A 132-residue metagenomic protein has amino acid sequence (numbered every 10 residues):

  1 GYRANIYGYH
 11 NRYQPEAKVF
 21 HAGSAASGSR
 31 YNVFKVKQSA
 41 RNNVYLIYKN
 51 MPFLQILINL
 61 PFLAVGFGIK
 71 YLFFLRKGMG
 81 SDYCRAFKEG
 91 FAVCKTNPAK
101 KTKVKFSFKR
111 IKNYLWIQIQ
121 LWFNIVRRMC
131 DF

Functional and structural regions predicted by a protein language model:
G1-K18: A short, conserved alpha-helix in the catalytic core of glycosyltransferases
R12, V33-S39, R127-F132: Membrane-proximal envelope and lipid/glycan-remodeling enzymes
K18-V19, G66: Short, solvent-exposed loop/turn segments at secondary-structure junctions
F20-R41, F74-S81: Nucleotide-sugar-dependent glycosyltransferase catalytic core
L46-I47: Short alpha-helical functional segments enriched in proximate histidine and acidic residues
M51-P52: Helix-capping/helix-break motifs at membrane-protein junctions, especially on the cytosolic side just before or after
I56-F132: Non-catalytic, C-terminal membrane-associated alpha-helical segments of glycosyltransferases
